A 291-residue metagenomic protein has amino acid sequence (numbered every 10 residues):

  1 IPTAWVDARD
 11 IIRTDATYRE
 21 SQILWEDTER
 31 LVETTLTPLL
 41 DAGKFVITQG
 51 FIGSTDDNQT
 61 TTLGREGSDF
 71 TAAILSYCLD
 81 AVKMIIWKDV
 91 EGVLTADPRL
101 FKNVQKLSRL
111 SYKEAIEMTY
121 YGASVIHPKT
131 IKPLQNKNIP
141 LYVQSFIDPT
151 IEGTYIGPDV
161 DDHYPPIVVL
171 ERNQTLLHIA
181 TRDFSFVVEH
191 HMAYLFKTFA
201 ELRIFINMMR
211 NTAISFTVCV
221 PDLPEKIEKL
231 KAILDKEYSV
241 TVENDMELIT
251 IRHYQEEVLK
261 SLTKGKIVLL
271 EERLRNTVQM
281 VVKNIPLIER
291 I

Functional and structural regions predicted by a protein language model:
I1-A123, K283-P286: Nucleotide/pyrophosphate-binding catalytic subdomain
D10, V90-G92, S145-T150, V160 (+1 more regions): Glycine-rich beta-alpha junction loops
E26, R30, S108-Y112, S124-P128 (+3 more regions): Electropositive phosphate-/nucleotide-binding environments in soluble metabolic enzymes
A72-A73, I131, F196: Generic hydrophobic/aromatic pocket-lining and core-packing "Φ" positions
K83-W87, L141-V143, N207: Short hydrophobic alpha-helical runs that function as membrane-insertion/retention elements
R109-G157, D162-P165, R172-Q174: A conserved active-site cap/scaffold subdomain adjacent to cofactor or substrate pockets
E152-I291: A conserved regulatory-domain signal marking ACT and ACT-like small-molecule sensing domains and adjacent regulatory
